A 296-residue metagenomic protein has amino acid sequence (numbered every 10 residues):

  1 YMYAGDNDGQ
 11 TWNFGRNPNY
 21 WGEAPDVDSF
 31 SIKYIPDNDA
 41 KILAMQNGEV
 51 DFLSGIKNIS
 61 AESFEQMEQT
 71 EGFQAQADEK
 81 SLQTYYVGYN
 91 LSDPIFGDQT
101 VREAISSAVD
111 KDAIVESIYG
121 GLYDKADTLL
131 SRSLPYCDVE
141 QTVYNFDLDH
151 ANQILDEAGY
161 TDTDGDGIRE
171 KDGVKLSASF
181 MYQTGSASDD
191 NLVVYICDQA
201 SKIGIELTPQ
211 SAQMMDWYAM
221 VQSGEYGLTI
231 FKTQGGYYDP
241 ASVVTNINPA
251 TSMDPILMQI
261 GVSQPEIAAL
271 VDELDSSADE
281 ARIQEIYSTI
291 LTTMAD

Functional and structural regions predicted by a protein language model:
Y1-M2, W12-N13, D28-Y34, F52 (+3 more regions): Short, well-ordered beta-strand elements
Y1-P25, S29, L148-D149, Q153: Gly/Pro-rich hinge or "lid" segments in bacterial periplasmic/extracellular proteins
A4-N13, S31-D93, A104, E116 (+1 more regions): Extracellular/periplasmic solute-recognition and catalytic clefts
N13-G15, G97-D198, E285, T289: Append "and occasionally in soluble cytosolic enzymes with long acidic Gly/Pro-rich linkers
S31, G88-I95, V101-A104, P135-Y144 (+3 more regions): Second-shell loop/turn segments in exported
D39-D51, Q66-T70, Q99-T100, V194-I203 (+1 more regions): Short helices/loops that flank or line small-molecule/ion binding pockets
E62-A77, S223-Y226, D239-I256: Ligand-binding "clamshell"
E103, V115, E206-W217, V244-D296: Extracytoplasmic/peripheral linker and loop segments enriched in polar/acidic and small residues with frequent Thr/Pro
